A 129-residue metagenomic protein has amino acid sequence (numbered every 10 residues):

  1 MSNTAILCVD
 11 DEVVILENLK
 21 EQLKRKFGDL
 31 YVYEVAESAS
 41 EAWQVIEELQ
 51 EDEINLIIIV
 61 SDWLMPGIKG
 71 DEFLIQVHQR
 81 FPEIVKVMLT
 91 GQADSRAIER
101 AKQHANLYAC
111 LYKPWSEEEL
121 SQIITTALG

Functional and structural regions predicted by a protein language model:
C8, V13-E37: Two-component/phosphorelay signaling modules centered on CheY-like receiver
D10, V60-D62, T90: Active-site residues of response regulator receiver
V35-E48, G70: Helix N-cap/capping motif at the beta->alpha junctions
Q44, D71-E83: Short amphipathic alpha-helix used as the core "switch/output" element in two-component signaling
Q50-V60: Active-site beta3 strand of CheY-like receiver
M65: Receiver (REC) domain active-site loop signature in two-component systems and cognate sites in sensor histidine kinases
E72, A93-C110: Alpha4 helix (beta4-alpha4-beta5 surface) of REC/receiver domains from two-component response regulators
W115-I124: C-terminal output helix
